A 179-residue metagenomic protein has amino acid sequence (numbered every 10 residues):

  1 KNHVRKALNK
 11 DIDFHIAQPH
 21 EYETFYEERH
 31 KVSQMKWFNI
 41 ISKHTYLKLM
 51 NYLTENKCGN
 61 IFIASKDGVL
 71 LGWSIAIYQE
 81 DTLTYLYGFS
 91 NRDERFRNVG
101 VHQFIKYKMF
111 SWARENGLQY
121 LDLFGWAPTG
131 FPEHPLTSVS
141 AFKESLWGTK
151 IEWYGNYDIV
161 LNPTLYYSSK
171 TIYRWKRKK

Functional and structural regions predicted by a protein language model:
K1-F96, W112: A conserved beta-strand-loop-helix scaffold within acyl/acetyltransferase catalytic domains
H3, M109, V139: Aromatic/hydrophobic pocket-lining residues that form π-stacking "cages" and hydrophobic walls in ligand
K6, T84, G117-L123: Short acidic (Asp/Glu) and glycine-rich catalytic loops that position anionic groups and cofactors
S90-G100, P128-F131: Short, contiguous acidic/charged loop-to-helix segments that flank catalytic cores in large enzymes
F96-A113: Conserved acetyl-CoA-binding loop-helix of GNAT-fold acetyltransferases
Y120-K179: Active-site/acyl-donor-binding loops of N-acyltransferases
